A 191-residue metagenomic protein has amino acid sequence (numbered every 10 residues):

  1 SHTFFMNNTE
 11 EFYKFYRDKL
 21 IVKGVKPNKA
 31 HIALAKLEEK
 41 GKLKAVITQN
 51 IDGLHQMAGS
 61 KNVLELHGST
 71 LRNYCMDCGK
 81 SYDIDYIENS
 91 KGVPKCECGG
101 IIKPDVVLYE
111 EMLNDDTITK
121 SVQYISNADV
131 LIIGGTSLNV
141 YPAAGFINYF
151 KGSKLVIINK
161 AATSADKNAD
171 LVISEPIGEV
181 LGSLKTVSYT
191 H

Functional and structural regions predicted by a protein language model:
S1-Y189: Conserved catalytic core of sirtuin-type NAD+-dependent deacylases
